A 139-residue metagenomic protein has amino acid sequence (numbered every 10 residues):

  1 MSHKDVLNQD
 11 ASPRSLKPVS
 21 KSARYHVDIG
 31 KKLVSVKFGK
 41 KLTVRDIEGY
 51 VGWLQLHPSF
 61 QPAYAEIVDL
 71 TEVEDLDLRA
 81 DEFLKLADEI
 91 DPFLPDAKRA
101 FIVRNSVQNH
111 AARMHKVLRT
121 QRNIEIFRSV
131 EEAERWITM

Functional and structural regions predicted by a protein language model:
S2-M139: Amphipathic, Lys/Arg-enriched alpha-helical "gate/interface" segment within cytosolic domains that mediates
